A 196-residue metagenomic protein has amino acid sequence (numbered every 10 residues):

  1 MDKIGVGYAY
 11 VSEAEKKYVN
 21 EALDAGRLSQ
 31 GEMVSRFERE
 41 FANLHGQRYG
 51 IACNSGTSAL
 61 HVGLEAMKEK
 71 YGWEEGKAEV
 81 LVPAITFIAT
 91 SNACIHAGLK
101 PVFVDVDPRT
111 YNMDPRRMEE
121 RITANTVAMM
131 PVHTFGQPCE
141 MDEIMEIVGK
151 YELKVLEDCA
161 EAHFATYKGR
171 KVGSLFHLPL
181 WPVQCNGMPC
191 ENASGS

Functional and structural regions predicted by a protein language model:
M1-L28, E32: N-terminal "arm"/small-domain region of PLP-dependent enzymes with the aminotransferase-like
E32-E79, A93-I95, F103-D105, R170: Phosphate-binding glycine-rich loop
R39, D142-M145, R170, S194: Active-site phosphate/pyrophosphate- and oxyanion-stabilizing loops and adjacent acidic/basic residues in soluble
E69-T134, P138-E157, T166: PLP-dependent aminotransferase-like
E157-E191, G195: Conserved active-site segment immediately N-terminal to the catalytic lysine that forms the internal aldimine
